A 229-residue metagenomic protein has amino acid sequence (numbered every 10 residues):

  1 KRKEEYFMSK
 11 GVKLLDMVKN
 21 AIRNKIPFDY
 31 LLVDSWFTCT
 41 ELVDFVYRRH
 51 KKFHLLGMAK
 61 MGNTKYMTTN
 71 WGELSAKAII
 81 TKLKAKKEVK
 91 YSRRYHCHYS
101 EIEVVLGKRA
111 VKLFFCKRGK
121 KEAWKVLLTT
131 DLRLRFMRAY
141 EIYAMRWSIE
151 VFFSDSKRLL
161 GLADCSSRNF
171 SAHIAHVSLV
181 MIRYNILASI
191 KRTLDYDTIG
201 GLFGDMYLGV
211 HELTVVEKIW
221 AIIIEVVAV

Functional and structural regions predicted by a protein language model:
K1-L113, L194, I199-G204, G209: An internal, acidic/charged active-site-proximal segment that coordinates divalent cations and/or engages
M8-D16, L127-L132, M137: Short, motif-level signal for alpha-helix interfacial/capping segments enriched in acidic residues and aromatics/proline
L31-W36, L55, L127, W147-S156 (+1 more regions): Short, conserved catalytic/metal-binding motifs centered on acidic residues
G107-L134, W147: Charge-patterned, long linear interaction tracts outside catalytic cores
K125, M137, H176-V180: Non-catalytic, well-ordered alpha-helical scaffold segments
R135-F170: Short amphipathic alpha-helical "interface-anchor" segments enriched in bulky aromatics
L162-I219: Basic, amphipathic alpha-helical segments enriched in Lys/Arg and hydrophobic/aromatic residues
W220-V229: Long, charge-rich low-complexity segments
